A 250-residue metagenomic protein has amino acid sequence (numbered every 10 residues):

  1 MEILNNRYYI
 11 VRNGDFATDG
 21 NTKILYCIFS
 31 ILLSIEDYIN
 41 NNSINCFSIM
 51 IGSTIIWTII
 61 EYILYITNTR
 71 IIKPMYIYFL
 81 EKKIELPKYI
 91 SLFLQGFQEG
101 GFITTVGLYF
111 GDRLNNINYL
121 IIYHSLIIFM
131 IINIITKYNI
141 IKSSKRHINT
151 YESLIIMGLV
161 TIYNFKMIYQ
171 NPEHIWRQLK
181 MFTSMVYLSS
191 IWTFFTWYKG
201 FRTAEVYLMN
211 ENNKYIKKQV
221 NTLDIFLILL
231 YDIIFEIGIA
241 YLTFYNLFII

Functional and structural regions predicted by a protein language model:
M1-I250: Aromatic-rich, lipid-facing transmembrane alpha helices and their immediate juxtamembrane interface loops in integral
